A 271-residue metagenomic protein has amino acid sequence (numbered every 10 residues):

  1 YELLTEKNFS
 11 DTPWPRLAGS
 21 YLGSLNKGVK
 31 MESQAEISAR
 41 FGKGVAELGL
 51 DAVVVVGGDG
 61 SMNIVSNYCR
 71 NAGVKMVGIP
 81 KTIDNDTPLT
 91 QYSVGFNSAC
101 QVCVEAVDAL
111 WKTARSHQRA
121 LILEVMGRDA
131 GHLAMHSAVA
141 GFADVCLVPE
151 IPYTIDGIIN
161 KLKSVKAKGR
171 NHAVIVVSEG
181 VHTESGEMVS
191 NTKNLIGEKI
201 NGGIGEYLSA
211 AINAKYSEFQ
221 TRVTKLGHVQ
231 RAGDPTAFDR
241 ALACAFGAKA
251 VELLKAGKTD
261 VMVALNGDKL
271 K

Functional and structural regions predicted by a protein language model:
Y1-N8, S66, A72-L110: Glycine/threonine-rich beta-strand-loop-alpha-helix active-site module that forms ligand/phosphate-binding
Y1-V55, S61, V94-E105: Glycine-rich oxoanion-binding loops at beta->alpha junctions
W14-K27, K81-Q91, S116-Q118, N191: Gly-rich Lys/Arg/Thr-decorated short loops/hinges at beta-loop-alpha junctions or inter-strand turns that position
N26-K27, G58-S61, I79-D86, G127 (+4 more regions): Short, ordered loop/turn segments at secondary-structure junctions
G44, A52-G57, N63-N67, A72 (+2 more regions): Accessory alpha-helical/coil subdomains and C-terminal extensions that flank or cap enzyme catalytic cores
L48, G141, G257: Active-site charged/polar residues at nucleotide-handling catalytic sites that mediate phosphoryl, nucleotidyl
I200-K271: C-terminal non-catalytic interaction/assembly regions of soluble proteins
